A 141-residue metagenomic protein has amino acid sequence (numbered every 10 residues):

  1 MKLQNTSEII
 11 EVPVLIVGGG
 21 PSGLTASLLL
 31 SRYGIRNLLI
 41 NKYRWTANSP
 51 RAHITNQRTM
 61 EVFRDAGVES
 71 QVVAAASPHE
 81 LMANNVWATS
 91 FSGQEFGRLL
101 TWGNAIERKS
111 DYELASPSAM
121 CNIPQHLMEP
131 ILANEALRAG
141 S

Functional and structural regions predicted by a protein language model:
M1-S7: Basic/polar N-terminal segments that are highly enriched at the extreme N-terminus, encompassing both cleavable
L3, I16, W45-S49, S118: Residues at structural and domain junctions
L3, R32-R36, W45, T101-K109: N-proximal short alpha-helices
S7-I10, M128: Intrinsic disorder/low-complexity signal
I9-L39, R44: N-terminal Rossmann-like FAD-binding beta1-loop-alpha1 element of flavoenzymes
I35, R138-S141: Secondary-structure transition/capping motifs at alpha-helix termini and the adjoining loop/turn into the next element
N48-A139: Active-site-adjacent segment of FAD-dependent monooxygenases/related oxidoreductases
